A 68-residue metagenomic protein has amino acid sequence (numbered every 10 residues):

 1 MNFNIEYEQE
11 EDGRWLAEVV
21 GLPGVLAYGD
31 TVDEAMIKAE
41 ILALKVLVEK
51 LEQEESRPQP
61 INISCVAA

Functional and structural regions predicted by a protein language model:
M1-N4, I37-A68: Short, charged, surface-exposed hinge/linker loops at domain edges that act as mobile lids or interdomain connectors
E8-G21: Short aromatic-glycine-(Arg/Gly/Cys) micro-motifs in beta-strand/loop hairpins
P23-E34: A short, exposed loop/beta-hairpin motif centered on an aromatic-Gly-Thr core
